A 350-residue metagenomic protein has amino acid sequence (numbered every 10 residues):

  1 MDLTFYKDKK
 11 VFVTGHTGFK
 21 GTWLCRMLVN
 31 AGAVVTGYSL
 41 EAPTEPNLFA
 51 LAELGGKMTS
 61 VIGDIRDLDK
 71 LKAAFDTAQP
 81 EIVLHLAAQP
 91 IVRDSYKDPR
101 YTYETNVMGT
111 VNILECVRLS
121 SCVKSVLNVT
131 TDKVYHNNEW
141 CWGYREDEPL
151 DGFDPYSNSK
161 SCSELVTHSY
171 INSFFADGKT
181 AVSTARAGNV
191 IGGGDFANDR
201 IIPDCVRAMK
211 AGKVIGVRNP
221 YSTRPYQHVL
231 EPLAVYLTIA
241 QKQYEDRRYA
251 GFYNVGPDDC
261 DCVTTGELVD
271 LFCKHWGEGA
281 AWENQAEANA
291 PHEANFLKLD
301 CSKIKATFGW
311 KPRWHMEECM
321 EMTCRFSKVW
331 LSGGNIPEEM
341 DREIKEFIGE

Functional and structural regions predicted by a protein language model:
M1-A187, F347: N-terminal Rossmann-like NAD(P)+-binding domain of SDR-like oxidoreductases, especially those catalyzing
D8, G15-G21, G37, G63 (+11 more regions): Glycine-centered flexibility sites
W23, K70-A73, I82, N112 (+9 more regions): Alpha-helical elements of Rossmann-like donor-binding domains used by nucleotide-donor carbohydrate transfer enzymes
N30-A31, M209-E350: C-terminal substrate-binding subdomain of Rossmann-fold SDR/epimerase-dehydratase oxidoreductases
E45, H136, G192, A290-H292: Generic structural signal for helix capping and beta-alpha/helix-loop junctions
I65, T131, P149, N189 (+3 more regions): Residues that form or immediately flank small-molecule/cofactor binding pockets and catalytic motifs
L68-D69, E81, R93, R100 (+7 more regions): Residues in well-ordered alpha-helical elements
N138-G143, D147, P155-Y156, S161-Y244 (+1 more regions): NAD(P)-dependent short-chain dehydrogenase/reductase
